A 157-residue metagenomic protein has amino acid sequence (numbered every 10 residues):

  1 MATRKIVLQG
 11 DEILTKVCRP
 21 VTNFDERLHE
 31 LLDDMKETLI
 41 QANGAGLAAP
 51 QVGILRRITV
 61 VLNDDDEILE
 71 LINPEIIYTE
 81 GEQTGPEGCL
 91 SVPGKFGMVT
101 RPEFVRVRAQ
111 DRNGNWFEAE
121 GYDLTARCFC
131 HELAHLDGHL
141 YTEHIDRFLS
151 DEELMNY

Functional and structural regions predicted by a protein language model:
M1-Y157: Positively charged
